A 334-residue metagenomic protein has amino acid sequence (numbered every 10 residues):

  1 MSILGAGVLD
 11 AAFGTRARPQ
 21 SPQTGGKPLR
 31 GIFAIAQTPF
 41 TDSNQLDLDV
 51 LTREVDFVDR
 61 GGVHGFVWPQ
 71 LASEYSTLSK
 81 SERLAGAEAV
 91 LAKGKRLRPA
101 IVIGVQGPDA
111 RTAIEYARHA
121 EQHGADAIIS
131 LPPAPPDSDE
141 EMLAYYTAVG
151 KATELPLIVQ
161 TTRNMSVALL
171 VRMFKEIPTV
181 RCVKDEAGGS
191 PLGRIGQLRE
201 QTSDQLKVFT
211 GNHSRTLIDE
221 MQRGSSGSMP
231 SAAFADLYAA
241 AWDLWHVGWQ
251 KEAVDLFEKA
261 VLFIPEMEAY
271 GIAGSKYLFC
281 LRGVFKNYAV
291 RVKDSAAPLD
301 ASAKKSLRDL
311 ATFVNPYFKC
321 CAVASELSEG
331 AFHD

Functional and structural regions predicted by a protein language model:
M1-P19: N-terminal export signals
L4-G5, I35-A36, D219-S225, A232-D334: C-terminal alpha-helical cap/extension of soluble enzyme domains
P22-N164: Active-site beta->alpha loop and helix N-cap motifs at the rims of alpha/beta catalytic domains
P28, D47-V50, E54, E82 (+12 more regions): General structural feature for long, well-ordered alpha-helical segments within catalytic domains of soluble enzymes
L78-S81, E140-L143, L170-V171, A240-D243 (+1 more regions): Short secondary-structure transition/capping segments
A85, A89-K93, H119, H123 (+6 more regions): Alpha-helical structural signal in soluble globular domains
L131-P133, V180, V290: Glycine-rich phosphate-binding "P-loop"
T162-G271: Catalytic alpha/beta core domains of metabolic enzymes, predominantly
